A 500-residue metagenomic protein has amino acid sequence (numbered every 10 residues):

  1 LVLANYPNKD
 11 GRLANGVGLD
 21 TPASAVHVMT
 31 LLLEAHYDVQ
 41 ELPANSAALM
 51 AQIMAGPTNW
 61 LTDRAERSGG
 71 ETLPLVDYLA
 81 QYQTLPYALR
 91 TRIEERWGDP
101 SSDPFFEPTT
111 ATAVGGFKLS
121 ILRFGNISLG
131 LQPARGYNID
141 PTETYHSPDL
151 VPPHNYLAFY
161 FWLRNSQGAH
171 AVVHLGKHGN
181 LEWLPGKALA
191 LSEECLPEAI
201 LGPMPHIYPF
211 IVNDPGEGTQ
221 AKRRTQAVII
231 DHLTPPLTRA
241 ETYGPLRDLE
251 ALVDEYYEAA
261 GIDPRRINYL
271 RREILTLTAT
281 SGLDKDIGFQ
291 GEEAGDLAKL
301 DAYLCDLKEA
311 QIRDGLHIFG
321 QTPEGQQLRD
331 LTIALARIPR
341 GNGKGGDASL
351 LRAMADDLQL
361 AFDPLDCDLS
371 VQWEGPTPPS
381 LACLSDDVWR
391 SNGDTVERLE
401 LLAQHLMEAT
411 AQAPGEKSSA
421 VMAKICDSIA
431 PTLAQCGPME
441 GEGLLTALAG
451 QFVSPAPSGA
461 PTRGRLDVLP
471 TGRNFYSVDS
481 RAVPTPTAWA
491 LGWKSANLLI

Functional and structural regions predicted by a protein language model:
V2-I500: Ligand/cofactor-recognition surfaces for anionic moieties
